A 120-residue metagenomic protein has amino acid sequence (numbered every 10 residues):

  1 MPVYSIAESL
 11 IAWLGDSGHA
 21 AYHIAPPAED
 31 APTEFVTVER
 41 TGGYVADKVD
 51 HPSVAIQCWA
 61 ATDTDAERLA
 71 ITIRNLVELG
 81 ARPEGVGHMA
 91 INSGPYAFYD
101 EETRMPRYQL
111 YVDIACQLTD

Functional and structural regions predicted by a protein language model:
M1-A12, E29-D30, T41-V49, M89-D120: Short, charged interaction patches at domain edges and termini
M1-A46, T64, R68, N75 (+2 more regions): Small/polar-rich, solvent-exposed N-terminal microdomains that initiate assembly or binding
V36, A60, P95-Y99: Charge-rich, low-complexity amphipathic helices in intrinsically disordered tails/linkers adjacent to domains
P52-A55: Short amphipathic alpha-helical segments
Q57-W59, A115: Short hydrophobic/aromatic beta-strand micro-patches that form the beta-sheet surface supporting nucleotide- or nucleic
